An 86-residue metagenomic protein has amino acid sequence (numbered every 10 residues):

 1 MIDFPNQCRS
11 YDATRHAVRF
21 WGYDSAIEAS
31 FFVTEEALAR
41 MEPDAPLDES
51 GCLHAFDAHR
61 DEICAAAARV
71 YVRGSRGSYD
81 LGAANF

Functional and structural regions predicted by a protein language model:
M1-G22: Short, charged/polar N-terminal "headpieces" of proteins
I2, R9, A29, E36-A39 (+3 more regions): Flexible, active-site-adjacent loop/turn segments at secondary-structure boundaries
F4, D44-F86: Acidic, low-complexity intrinsically disordered segments
C8-Y11, I27, R40, A45-D48 (+1 more regions): A broad, structure-centric signal for solvent-exposed, well-ordered loop/edge residues that line or flank functional
S10, F20, A29-F31, F56 (+1 more regions): Aromatic-residue detector
A17-D44: A short, structured beta-strand/loop element
